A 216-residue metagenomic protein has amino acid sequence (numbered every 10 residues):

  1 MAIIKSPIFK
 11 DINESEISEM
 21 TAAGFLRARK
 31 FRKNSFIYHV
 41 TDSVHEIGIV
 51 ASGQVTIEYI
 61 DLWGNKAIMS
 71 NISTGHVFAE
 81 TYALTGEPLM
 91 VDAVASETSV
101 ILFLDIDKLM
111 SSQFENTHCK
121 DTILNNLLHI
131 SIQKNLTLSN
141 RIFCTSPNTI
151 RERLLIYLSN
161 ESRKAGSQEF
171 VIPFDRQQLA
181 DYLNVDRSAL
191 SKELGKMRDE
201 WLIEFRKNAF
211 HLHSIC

Functional and structural regions predicted by a protein language model:
M1-F36, Y82-L84: Cyclic nucleotide-binding regulatory module and flanking cytosolic helices
G24, S70-N125: Cyclic-nucleotide recognition modules
L26, V44-H45, F170: Short loop/turn microsegments at loop-to-beta-strand junctions
S35-E97: Cyclic nucleotide-binding regulatory domains
M69, I101-L102, V171, L202: A residue-level structural signature of the nucleotidyltransferase/glycosyltransferase Rossmann-like core
D107-T149: A small-molecule sensor/coupling module
I150-R153, Y157-C216: Phosphate-/nucleic-acid-contacting segments
